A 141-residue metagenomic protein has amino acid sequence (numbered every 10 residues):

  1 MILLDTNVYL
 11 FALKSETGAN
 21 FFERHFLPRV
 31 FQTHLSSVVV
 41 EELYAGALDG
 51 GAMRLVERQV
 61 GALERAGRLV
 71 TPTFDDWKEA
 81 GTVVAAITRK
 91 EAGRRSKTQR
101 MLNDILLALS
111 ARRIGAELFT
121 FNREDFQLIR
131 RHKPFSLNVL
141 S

Functional and structural regions predicted by a protein language model:
M1, A108-S141: Acidic, PIN/NYN-like endoribonuclease modules and their adjacent C-terminal/linker elements
M1-L35, A45-A62: Short, well-structured N-terminal submotif of metal-dependent ribonuclease cores
L4-D5, L35-S36, Q99-M101, N122-R123 (+1 more regions): Histidine- and aromatic-rich ligand-binding microenvironments
D5-T6, L43, A80, A111: Generic structural signal for small/hydrophobic residues in well-ordered secondary structure, especially within
V8-Y9, V39, D76, L107 (+1 more regions): Alpha-helix capping/helix-boundary segments
A19, V40, M53-E57, W77-A80 (+2 more regions): A general structural signal for well-ordered alpha-helical segments in protein cores
Q59-T71: Helix-adjacent hinge/juxtasegments
R68-F121: Active-site neighborhoods of divalent-metal-dependent phosphate/nucleic-acid chemistry enzymes
